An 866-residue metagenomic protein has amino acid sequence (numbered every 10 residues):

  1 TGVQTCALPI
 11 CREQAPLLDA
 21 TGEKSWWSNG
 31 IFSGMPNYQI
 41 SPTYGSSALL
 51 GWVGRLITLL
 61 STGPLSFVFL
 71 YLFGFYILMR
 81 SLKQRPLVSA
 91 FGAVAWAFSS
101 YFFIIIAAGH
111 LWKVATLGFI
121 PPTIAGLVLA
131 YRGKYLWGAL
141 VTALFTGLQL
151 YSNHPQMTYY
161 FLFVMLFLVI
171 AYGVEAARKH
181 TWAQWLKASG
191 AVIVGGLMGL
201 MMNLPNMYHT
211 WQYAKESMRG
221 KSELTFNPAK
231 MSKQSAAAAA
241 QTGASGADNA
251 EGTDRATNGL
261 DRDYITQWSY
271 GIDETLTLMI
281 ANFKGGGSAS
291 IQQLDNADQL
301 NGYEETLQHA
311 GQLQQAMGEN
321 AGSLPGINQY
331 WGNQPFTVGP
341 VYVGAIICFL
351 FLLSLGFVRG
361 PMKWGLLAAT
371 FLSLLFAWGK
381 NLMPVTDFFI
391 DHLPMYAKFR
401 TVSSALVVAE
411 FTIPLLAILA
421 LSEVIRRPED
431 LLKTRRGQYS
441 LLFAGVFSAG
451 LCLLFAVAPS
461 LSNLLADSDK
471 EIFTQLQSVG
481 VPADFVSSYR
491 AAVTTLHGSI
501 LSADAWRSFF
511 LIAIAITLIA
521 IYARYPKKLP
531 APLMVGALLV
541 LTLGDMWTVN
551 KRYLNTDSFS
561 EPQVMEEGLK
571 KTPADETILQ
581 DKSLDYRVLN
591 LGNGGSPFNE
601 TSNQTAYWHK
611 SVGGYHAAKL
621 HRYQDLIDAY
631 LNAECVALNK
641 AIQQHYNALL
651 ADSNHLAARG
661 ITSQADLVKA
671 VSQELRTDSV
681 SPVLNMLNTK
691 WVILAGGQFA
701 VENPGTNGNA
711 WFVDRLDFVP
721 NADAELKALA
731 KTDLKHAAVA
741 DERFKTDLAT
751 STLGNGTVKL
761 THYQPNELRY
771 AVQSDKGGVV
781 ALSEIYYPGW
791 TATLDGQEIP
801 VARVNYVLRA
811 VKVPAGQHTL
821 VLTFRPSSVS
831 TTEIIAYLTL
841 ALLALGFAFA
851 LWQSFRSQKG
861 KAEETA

Functional and structural regions predicted by a protein language model:
T1-L78, V94-L117, R255, L260-V343 (+3 more regions): Membrane-interface coil-to-helix junctions
G2-C6, G696-G697, V813-T819: Extracellular interaction modules
T21, S25, N29, S269-I272 (+8 more regions): Extracytoplasmic/lumenal acceptor-recognition loop(s) of multi-pass membrane glycoenzymes
F75-Q84, I124-L127, Y131, L355 (+2 more regions): Transmembrane-helix signature of membrane-embedded glycosylation machinery that interfaces with polyprenol carriers
Y76-F98, L136-A139: Transmembrane-helix signature of polytopic, membrane-embedded enzymes that assemble or transfer cell-envelope glycans
A93, G109-I120, A130-G147, Q156-V192 (+4 more regions): Contiguous transmembrane helix-bundle modules in multi-pass membrane proteins
Q184-N258, R262-Y270: Polar, glycine-rich mid-to-C-terminal structural blocks that act as macromolecule-binding/assembly scaffolds
F349, K690, N707, T732-A866: Active-site-proximal, structured, solvent-exposed surfaces of multi-pass membrane proteins that position macromolecular
